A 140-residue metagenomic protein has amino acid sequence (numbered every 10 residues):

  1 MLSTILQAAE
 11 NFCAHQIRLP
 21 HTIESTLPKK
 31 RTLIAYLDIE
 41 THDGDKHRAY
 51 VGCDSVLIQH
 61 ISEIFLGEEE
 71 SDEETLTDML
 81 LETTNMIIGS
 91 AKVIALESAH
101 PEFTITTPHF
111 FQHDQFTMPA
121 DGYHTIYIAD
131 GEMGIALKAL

Functional and structural regions predicted by a protein language model:
M1-L140: N-terminal auxiliary interaction/assembly segments of multi-subunit proteins
